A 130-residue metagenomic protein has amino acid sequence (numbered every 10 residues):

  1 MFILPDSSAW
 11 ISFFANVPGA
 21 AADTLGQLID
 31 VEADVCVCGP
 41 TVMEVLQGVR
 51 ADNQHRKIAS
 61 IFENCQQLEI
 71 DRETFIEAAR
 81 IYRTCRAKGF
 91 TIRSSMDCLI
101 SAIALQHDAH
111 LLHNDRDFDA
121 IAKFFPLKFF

Functional and structural regions predicted by a protein language model:
M1, V31-V35, N64-Q66, L105-H110: Short active-site oxyanion
M1-F2, S101, L105-F130: Acidic, PIN/NYN-like endoribonuclease modules and their adjacent C-terminal/linker elements
M1-V37, Q47-S60: Short, well-structured N-terminal submotif of metal-dependent ribonuclease cores
P5-D6, C38, R93-S94, D115 (+1 more regions): Histidine- and aromatic-rich ligand-binding microenvironments
W10-I11, V42-V45, F118: A generic structural signal for short hydrophobic patches within well-formed alpha-helices
A22, V42, H55-I58, F75-A78 (+1 more regions): A general structural signal for well-ordered alpha-helical segments in protein cores
D52-R56, C85-R86, K128-F130: Short, hinge-like loop/turn segments at secondary-structure boundaries
Q66-L112: Active-site neighborhoods of divalent-metal-dependent phosphate/nucleic-acid chemistry enzymes
